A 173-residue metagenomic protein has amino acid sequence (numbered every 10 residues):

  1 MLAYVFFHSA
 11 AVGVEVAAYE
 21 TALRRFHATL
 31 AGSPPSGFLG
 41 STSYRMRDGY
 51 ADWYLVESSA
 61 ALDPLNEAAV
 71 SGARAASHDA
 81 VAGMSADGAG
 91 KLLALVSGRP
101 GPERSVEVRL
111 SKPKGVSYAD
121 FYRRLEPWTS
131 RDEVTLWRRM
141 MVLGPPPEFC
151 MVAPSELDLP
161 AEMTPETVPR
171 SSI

Functional and structural regions predicted by a protein language model:
M1-E57: The feature marks the first
F7-G13, Y54-S58, V108-G115, G144-L157: Short beta-strand-to-loop capping motifs
V14-A18, A60-L65, G115-R123, L157-A161: Short, conserved charged micro-motifs
V14-V16, M46-D48, G98-P102, M140-P147: Short, low-complexity cationic-aromatic patches
E15-F38, A73-A75, V116-V134: Short amphipathic alpha-helical segments
G32-G40, L55-K91, T129-T135, M141-G144 (+1 more regions): An amphipathic, aromatic/His-enriched active-site/gating alpha helix that lines ligand/cofactor pockets
A75-W128: Surface-exposed beta-loop interaction hotspot
